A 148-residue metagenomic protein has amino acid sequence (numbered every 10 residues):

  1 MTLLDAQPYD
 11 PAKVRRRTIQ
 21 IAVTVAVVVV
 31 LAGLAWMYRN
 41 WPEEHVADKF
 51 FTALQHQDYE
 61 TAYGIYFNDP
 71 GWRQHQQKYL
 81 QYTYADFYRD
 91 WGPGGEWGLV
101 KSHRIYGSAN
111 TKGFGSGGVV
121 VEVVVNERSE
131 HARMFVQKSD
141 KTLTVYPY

Functional and structural regions predicted by a protein language model:
T2, Y9, E122-Y148: Short beta-strand edge/turn micro-motifs at domain boundaries
T2-T52, H56: Short, low-complexity N-terminal intrinsically disordered segments enriched in polar/charged residues
A12, Q77-Q81, L143: Intrinsic-disorder-associated interaction segments
V46, G117, R128-E130: Residues that act as N-cap/strand-start positions at coil-to-secondary-structure junctions
E60-V120, V124-V125: Short solvent-exposed beta->alpha transition segments
